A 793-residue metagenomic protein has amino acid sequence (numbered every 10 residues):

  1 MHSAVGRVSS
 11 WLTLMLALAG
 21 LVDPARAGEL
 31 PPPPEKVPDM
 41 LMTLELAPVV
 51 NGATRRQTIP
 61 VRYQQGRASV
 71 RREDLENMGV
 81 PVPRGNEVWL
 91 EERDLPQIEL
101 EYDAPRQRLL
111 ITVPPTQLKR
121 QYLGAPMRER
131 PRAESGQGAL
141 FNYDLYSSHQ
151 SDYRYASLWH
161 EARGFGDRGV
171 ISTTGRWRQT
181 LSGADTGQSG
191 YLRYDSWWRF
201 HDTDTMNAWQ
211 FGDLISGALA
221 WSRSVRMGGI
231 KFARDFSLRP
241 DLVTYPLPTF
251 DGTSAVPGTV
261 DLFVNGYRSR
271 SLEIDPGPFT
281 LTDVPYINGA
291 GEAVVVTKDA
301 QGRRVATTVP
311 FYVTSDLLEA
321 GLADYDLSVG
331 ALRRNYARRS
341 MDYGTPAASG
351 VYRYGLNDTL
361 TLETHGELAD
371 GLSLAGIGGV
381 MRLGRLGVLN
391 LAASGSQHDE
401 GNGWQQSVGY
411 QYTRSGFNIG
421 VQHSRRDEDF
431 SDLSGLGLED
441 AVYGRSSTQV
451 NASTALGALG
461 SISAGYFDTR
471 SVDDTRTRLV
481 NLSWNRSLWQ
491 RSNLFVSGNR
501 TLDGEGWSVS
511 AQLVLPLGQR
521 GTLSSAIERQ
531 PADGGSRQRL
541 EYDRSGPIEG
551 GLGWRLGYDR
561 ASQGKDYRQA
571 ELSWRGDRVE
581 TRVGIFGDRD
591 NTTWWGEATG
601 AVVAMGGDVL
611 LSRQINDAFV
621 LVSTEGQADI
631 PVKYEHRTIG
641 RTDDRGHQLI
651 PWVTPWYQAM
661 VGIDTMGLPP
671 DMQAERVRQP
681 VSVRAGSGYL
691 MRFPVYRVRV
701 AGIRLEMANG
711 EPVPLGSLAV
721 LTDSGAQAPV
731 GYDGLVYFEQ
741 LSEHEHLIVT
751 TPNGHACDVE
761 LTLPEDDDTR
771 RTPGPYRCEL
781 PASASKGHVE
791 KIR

Functional and structural regions predicted by a protein language model:
H2-G6, L14, A27-P246, P531-V603: Post-signal-peptide, soluble extracytosolic/periplasmic N-terminal scaffold domains of envelope/secretory systems
D39-L46, T54-I59, G626-H636, N709-D723: Short, ordered, surface-exposed loop/turn motifs in non-cytosolic proteins
L46-P48, G252, V620-T624, R699-A708: A short, amphipathic beta-strand motif
R62-V70, V284-A290, H647-V661, T665-P669 (+3 more regions): Short Pro-Gly-centered beta-turn/loop motif in secreted/extracellular proteins
R108-V113, S315-L318, D608, V677-R697 (+1 more regions): Extracellular beta-sheet/turn segments enriched in Thr/Pro/Gly and aliphatic residues
P131-R132, A156-R168, Q188-D204, G344-D358 (+12 more regions): Feature captures outer-membrane beta-barrel proteins of Gram-negative bacteria and organelles
L145-S151, R168, W177-L181, D213-G217 (+16 more regions): Transmembrane beta-strands of outer-membrane beta-barrel pores
R637-G646, S724-L735: Short, acidic Ser/Thr/Gly-rich low-complexity loop/linker segments typical of extracellular and cell-surface proteins
